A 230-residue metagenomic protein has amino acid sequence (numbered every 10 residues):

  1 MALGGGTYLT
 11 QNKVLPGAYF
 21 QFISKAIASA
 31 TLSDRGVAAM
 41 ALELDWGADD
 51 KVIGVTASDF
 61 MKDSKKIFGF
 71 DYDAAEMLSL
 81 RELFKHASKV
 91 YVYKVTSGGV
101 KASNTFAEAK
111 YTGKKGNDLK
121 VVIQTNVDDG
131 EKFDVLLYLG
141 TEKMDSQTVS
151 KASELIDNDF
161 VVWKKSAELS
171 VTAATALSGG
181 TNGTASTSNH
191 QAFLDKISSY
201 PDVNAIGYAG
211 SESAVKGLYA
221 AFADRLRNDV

Functional and structural regions predicted by a protein language model:
M1-V230: Surface-exposed assembly/interface segments
